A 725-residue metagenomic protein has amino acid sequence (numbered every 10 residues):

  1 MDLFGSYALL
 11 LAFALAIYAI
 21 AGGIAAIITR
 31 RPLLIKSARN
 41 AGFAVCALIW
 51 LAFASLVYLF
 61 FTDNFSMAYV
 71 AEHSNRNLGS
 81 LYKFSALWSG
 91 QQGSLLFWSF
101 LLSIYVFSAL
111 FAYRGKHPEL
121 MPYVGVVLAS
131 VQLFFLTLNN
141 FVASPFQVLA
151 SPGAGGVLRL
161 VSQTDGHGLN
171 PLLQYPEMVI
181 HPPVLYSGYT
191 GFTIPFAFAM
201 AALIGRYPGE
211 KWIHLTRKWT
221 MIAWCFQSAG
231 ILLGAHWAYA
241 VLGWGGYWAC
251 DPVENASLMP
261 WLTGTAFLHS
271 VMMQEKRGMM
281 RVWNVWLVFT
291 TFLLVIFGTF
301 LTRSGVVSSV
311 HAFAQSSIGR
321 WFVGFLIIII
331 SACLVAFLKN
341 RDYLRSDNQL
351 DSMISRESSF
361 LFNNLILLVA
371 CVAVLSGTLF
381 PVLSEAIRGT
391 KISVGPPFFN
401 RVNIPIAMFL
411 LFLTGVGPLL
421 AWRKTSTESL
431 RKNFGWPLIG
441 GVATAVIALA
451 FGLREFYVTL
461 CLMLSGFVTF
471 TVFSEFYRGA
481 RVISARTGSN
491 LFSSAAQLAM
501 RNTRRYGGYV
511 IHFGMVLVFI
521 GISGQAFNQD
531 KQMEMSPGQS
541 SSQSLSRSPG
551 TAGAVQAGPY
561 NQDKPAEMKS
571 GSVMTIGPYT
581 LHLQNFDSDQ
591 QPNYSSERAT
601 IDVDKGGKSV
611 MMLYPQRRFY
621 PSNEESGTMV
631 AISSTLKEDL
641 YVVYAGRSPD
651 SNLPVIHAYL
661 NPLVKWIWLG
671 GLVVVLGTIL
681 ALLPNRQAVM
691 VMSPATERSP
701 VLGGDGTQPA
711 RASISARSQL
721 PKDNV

Functional and structural regions predicted by a protein language model:
M1-V725: Solvent-exposed, non-transmembrane regions of integral membrane proteins
